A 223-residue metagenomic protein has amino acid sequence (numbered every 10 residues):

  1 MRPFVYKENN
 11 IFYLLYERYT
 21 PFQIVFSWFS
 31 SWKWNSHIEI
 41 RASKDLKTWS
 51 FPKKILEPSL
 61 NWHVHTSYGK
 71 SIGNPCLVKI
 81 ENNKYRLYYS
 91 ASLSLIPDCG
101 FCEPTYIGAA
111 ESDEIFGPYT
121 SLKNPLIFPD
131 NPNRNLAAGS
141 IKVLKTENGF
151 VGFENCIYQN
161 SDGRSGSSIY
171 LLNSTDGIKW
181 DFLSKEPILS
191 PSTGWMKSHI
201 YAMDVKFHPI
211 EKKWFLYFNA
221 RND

Functional and structural regions predicted by a protein language model:
M1-K70, V78-L136, L144-S198, H208-D223: Beta-rich carbohydrate-recognition and catalytic domains
G73-P75, G139-I141, Y201-M203: Structural signature of WD-repeat beta-propeller blades
